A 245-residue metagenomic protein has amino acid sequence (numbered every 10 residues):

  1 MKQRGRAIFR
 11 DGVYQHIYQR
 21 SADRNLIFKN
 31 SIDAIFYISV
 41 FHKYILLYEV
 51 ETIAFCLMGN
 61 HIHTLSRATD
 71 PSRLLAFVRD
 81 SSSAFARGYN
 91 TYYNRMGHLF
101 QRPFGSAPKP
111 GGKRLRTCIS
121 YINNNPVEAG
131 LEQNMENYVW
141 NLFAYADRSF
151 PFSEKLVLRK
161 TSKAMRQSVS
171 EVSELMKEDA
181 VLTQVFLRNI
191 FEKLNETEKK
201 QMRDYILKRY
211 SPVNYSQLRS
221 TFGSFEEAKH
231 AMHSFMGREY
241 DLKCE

Functional and structural regions predicted by a protein language model:
M1-A54, A68-E245: Short Pro-Cys-Gly-centered "Cys-loop" motif that presents a nucleophilic cysteine in a tight turn
H61-T69: Short beta-strand->loop micro-motif that forms the acidic, two-metal-ion catalytic signature in nucleotide-processing
